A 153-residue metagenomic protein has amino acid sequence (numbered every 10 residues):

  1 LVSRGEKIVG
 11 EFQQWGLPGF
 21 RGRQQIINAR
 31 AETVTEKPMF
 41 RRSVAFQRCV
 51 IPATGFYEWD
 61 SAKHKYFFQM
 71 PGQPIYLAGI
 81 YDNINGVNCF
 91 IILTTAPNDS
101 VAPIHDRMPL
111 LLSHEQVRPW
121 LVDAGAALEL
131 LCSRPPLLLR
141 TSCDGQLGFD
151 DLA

Functional and structural regions predicted by a protein language model:
L1-A153: A structured binding-face within diverse protein domains that lines the active/interaction site
